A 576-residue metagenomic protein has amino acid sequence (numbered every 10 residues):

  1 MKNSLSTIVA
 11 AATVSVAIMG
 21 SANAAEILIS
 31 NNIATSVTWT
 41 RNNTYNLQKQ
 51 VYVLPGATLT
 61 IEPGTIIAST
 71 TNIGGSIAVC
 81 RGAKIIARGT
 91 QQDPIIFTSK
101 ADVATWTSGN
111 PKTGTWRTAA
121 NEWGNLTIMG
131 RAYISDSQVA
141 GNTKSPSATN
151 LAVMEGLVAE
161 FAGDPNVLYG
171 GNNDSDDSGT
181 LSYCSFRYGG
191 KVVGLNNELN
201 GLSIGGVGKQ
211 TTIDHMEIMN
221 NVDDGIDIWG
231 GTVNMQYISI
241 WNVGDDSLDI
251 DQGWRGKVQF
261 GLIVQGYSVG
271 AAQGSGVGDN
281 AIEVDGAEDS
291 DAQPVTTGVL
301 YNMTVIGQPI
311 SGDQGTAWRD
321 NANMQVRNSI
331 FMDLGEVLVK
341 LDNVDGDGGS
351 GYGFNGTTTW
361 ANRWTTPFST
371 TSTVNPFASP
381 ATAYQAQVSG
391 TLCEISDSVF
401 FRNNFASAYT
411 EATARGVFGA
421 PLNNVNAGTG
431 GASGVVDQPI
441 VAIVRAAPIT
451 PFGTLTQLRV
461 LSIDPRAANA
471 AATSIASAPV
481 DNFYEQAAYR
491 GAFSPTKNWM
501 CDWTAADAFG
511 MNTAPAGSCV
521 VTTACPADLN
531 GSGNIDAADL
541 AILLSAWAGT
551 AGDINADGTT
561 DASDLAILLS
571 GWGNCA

Functional and structural regions predicted by a protein language model:
M1-N23: Gram-negative bacterial Sec-dependent N-terminal signal peptides
A11, I134, G552, N574-C575: N-terminal processing/targeting junctions
N23-T522: Beta-strand/loop edge motif enriched in small/polar residues
V193-N196, D553-D557: Short helix/loop segment immediately N-terminal to the Walker
V521-N530: Residue-level detector of functionally pivotal "anchor" positions at catalytic/ligand-binding pockets or at interdomain
L529-A551, D557-A576: Alpha-helical segments with a strong preference for the paired helices of cellulosomal dockerin domains
